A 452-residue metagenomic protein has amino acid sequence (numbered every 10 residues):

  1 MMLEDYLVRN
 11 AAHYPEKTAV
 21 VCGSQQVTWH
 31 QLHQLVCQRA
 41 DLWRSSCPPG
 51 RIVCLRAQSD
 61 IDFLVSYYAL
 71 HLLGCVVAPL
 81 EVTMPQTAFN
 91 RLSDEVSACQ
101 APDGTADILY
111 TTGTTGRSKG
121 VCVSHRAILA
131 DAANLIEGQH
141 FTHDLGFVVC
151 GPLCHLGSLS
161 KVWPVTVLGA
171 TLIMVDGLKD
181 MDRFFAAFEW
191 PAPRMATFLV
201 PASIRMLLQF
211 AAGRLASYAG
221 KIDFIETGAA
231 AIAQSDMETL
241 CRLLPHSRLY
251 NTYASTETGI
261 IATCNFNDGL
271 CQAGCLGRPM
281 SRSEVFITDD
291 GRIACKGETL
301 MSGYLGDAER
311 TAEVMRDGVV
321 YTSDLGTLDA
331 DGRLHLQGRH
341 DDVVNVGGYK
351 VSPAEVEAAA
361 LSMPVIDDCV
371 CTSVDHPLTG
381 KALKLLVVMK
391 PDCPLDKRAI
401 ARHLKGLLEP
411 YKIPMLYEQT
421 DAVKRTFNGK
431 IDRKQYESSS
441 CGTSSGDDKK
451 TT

Functional and structural regions predicted by a protein language model:
E16-C47, P85-F89, V123-R126: Conserved AMP-binding/adenylate-forming core of the ANL superfamily
Q25, D41-M84, P152, K350: Conserved AMP-binding/adenylate-forming
T28-W29, A106-A133: Conserved AMP-binding A3 loop
L129-G146, C154-M195, F210: Conserved AMP-binding/adenylation subdomain of ANL enzymes
R194-L199, A211-L270: Gly/Ser/Thr-rich phosphate-binding loop
R278-R282, T288-V314, Y349-V351: Conserved ATP/PPi-binding loop(s) of AMP-dependent carboxylate-activating enzymes
G297, S302-G303, L325-K412: AMP-binding/adenylate-forming catalytic core of the ANL superfamily
L408-I431: AMP-binding/adenylate-forming catalytic domain of the ANL superfamily
